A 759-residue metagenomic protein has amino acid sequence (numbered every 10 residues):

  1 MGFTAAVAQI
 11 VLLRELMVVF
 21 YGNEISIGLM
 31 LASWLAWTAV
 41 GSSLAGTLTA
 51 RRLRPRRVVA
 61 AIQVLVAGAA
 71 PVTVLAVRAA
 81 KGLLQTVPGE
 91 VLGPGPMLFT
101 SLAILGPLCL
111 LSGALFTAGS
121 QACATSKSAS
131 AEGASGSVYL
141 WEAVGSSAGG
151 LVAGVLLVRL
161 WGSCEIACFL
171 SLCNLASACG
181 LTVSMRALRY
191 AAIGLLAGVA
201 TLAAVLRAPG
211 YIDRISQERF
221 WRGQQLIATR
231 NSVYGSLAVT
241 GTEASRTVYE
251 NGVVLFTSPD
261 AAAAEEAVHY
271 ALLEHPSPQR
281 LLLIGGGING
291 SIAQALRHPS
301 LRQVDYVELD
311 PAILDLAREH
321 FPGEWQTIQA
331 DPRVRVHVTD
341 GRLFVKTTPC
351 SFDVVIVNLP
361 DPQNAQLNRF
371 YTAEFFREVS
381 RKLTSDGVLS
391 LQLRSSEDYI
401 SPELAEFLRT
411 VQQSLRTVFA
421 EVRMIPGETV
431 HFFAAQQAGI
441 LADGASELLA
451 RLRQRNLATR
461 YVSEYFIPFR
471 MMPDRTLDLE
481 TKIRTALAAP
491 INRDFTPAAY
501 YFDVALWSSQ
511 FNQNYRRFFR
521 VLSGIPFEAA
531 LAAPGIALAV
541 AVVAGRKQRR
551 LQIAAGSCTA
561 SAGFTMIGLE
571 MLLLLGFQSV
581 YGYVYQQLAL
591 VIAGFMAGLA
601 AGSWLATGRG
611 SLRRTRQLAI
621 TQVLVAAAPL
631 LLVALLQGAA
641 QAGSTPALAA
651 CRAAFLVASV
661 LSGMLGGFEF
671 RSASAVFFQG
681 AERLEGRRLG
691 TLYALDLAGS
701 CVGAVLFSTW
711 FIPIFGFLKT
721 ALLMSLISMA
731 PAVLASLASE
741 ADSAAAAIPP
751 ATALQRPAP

Functional and structural regions predicted by a protein language model:
M1-E464, R470-P759: Alpha-helical transmembrane segments of multi-pass membrane proteins
